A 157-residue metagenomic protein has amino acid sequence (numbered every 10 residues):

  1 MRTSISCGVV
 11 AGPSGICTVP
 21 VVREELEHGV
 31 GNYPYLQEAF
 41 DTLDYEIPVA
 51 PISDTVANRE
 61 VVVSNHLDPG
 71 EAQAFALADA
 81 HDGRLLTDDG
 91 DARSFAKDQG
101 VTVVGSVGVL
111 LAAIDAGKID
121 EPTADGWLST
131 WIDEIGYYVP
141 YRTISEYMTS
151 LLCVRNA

Functional and structural regions predicted by a protein language model:
M1-G83, G90, R142, M148-A157: Active-site-proximal, substrate-binding regions of enzyme catalytic domains and RNA-binding/basic surfaces
G15-V19, T102-L111: Short hydrophobic/aromatic-enriched beta-strand-loop microsegments
E24-L26, R93-F95, L110-A113: Short gly/pro/ser/thr-enriched loop/turn and capping motifs at secondary-structure boundaries
G29, D98-Q99, A116: Residue-level signal for well-ordered alpha-helical positions
Y33-Q37, V103-G105, P122: Short, hinge-like loop/turn segments at secondary-structure boundaries
L77-V107: Acidic, metal-binding active-site segment of PIN/NYN-like and related structure-specific nucleases
S106-P122: Long, charge-dense
I119-A157: Long, charged alpha-helical interface segments
